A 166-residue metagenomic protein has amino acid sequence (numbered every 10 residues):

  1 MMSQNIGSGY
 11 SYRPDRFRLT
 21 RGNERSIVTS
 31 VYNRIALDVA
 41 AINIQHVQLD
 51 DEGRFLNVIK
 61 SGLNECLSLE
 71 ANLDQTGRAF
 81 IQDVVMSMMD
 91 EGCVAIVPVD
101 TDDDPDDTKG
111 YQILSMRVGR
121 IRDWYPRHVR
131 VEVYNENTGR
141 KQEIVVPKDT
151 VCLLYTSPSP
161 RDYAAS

Functional and structural regions predicted by a protein language model:
M1-H128: Flexible, gly/proline-biased loop segments at the beginnings of proteins or at boundaries between secondary-structure
R16, D107, D149, P160-D162: Intrinsically disordered, low-complexity segments enriched in proline/serine/threonine
I59, Q112-R117, G139-C152: Short amphipathic beta-strand/extended segments with alternating polar/hydrophobic composition
V94, N135, V151-C152: Intrinsically disordered, low-complexity segments enriched in glycine/proline and serine/threonine
H128-N135: Short polybasic amphipathic segments
Y155-S166: Single conserved hydrophobic/aromatic residue that forms the stacking wall/gate of nucleotide- or nucleobase-binding
